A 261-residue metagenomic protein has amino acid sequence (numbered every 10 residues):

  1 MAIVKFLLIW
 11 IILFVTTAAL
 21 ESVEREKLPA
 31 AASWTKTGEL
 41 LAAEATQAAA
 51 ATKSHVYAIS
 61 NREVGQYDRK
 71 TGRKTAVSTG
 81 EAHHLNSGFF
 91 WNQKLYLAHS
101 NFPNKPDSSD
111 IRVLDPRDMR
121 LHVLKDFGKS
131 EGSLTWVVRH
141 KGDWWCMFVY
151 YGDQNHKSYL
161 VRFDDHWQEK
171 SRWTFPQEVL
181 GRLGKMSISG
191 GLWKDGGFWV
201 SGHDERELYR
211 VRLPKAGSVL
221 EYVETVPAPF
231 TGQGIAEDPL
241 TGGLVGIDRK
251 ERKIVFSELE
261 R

Functional and structural regions predicted by a protein language model:
T35-R62, H84-S87: Beta-strand-rich domains and repeat architectures in extracellular enzymes and scaffolds, especially beta-propellers
T37-A42, V77-E81, K125-S130, W173-G184 (+1 more regions): Surface loop/turn motifs at the tips and blade-to-blade linkers of beta-strand repeat domains
E44-A45, H83-H84, D107, E131-L134 (+2 more regions): Beta-rich catalytic cores
K53-S54, N92-Q93, K141-D143, D195-G196 (+1 more regions): Short coil/turn segments that connect the beta-strands within blades of beta-propeller domains
G65, N104-R112, Q154-V161, R206-V211 (+1 more regions): Structural motif
D68-G72, D115-M119, D164-Q168, R212-G217 (+1 more regions): Short loop/turn segments that connect beta-strands within beta-propeller blades
G72-S109, L124: Blade-loop segments of beta-propeller domains
V219-D238: Conserved blade-ending motifs and adjacent loop-strand segments that build the rim/top face of beta-propeller domains
